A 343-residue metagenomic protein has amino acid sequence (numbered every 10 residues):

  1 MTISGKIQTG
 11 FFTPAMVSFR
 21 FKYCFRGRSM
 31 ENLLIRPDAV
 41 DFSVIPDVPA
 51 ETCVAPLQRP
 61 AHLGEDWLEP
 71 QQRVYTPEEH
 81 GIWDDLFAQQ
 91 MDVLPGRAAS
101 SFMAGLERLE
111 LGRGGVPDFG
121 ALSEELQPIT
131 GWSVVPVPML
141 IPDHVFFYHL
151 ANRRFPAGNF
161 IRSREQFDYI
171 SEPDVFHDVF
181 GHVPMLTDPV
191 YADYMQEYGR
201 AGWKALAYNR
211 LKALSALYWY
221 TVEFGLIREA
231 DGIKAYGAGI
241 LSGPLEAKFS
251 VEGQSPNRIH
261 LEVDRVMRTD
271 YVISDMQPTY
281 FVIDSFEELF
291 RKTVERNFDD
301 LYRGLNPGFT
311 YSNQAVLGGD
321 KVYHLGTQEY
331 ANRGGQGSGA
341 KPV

Functional and structural regions predicted by a protein language model:
M1-G5, G10-M16: Cationic, amphipathic, low-complexity segments that mediate targeting or membrane/lipid association
F11-F12, F19-F25: Aromatic (phenylalanine/tyrosine) cluster motif
C24-L186, P278, I283-V343: The feature captures two recurrent sequence modes
G120, D174-H177, A192, Q196 (+1 more regions): Non-catalytic, well-ordered alpha-helical scaffold segments
P136-I141, D193, N209-R210, D231-G232: Short coil/turn segments at secondary-structure boundaries
G181-A205: Beta-strand-enriched cores of mature, soluble protein domains
R200, K204-A238, S242: Extended, Lys/Arg-enriched charged tracts that mediate electrostatic binding to polyanionic substrates
I240-G308: A recognition module on extended beta-rich or small alphabeta surfaces enriched in W/G with H and D/E
